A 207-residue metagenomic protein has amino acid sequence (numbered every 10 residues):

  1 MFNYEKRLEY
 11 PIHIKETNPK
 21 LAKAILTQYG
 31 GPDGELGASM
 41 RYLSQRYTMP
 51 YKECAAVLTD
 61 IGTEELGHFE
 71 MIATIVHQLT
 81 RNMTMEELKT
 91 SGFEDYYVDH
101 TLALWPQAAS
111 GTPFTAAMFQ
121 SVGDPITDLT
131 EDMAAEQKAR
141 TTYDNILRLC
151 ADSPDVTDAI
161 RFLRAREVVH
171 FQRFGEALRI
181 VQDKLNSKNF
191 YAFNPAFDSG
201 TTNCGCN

Functional and structural regions predicted by a protein language model:
M1-N207: Non-heme di-metal
